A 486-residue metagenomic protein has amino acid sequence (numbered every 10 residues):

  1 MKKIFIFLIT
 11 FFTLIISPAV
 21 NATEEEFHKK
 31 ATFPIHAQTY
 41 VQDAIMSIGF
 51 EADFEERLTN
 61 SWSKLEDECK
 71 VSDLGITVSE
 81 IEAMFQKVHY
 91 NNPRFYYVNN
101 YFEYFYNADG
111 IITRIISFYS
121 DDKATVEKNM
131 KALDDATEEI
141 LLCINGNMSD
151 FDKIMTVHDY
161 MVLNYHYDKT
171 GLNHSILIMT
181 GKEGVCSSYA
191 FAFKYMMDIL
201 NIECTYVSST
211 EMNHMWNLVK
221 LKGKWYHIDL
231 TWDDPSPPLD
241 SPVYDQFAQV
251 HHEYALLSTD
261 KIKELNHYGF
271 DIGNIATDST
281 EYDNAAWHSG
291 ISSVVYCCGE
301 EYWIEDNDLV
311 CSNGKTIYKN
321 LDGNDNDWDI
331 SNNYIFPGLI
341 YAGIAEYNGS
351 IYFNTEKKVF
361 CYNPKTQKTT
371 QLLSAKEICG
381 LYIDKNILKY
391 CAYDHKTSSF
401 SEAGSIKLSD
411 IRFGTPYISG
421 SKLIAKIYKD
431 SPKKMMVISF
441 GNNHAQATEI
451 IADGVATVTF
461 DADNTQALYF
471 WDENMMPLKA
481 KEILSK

Functional and structural regions predicted by a protein language model:
K2-A22: Sec-dependent N-terminal signal peptides of Gram-positive bacterial secreted proteins and lipoproteins
A22-D135, K319-D322, C361-N363, T370-S374 (+1 more regions): Linear, non-domain "peripheral" regions
T23, S188-L257: Hydrophobic/aromatic-rich core segments of domains that either
D122-I178: Secondary-structure boundary elements
K224-A342: His-Asp-centered catalytic microenvironments across diverse enzyme cores, prominently the transglutaminase-like
S293-C311, A342-T355, G380-D394, L423: Short beta-strand elements that form the blades of beta-propeller/WD-repeat-like and other beta-sheet-rich scaffold
D308-Y334, K357-A375, D394-D410: Surface-exposed loop/turn elements that mediate protein-protein interactions on large endomembrane-trafficking
M475-K486: Edge beta-strands of extracellular beta-sandwich domains
